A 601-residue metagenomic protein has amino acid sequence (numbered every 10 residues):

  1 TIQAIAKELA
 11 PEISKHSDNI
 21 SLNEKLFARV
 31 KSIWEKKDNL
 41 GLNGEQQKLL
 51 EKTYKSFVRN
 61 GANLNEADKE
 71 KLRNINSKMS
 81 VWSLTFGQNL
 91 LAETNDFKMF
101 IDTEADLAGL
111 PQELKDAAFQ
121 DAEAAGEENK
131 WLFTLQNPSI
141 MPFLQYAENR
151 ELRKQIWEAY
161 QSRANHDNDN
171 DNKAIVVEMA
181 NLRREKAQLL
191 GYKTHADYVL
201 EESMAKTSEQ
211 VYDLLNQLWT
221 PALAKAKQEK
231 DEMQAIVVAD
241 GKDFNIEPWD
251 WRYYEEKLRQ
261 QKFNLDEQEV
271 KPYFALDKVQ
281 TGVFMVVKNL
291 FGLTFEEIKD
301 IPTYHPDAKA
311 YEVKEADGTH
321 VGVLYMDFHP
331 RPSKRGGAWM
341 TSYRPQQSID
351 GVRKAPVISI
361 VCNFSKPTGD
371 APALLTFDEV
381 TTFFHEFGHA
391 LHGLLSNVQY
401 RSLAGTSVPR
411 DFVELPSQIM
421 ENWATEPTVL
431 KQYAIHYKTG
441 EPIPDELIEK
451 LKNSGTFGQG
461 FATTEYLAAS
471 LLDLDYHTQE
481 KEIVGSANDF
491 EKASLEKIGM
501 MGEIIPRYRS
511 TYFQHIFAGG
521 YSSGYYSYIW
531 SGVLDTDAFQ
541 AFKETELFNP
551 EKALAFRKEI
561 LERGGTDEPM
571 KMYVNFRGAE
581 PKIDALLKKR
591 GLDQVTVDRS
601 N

Functional and structural regions predicted by a protein language model:
T1-G41, T464-E496, E503, S522 (+2 more regions): C-terminal non-catalytic alpha-helical accessory regions
A4-K206, P306-K309: His/Asp/Glu-rich acidic catalytic environments and adjacent acidic regulatory segments
E45, L49, Q88, A92-T134 (+7 more regions): Active-site-proximal, well-structured secondary-structure segments within enzyme catalytic domains
N65, G191, V287, F387 (+4 more regions): Divalent metal-coordination and catalytic microenvironments
S365-F384: Short pre-active-site segment immediately N-terminal to the catalytic Zn-binding motif
D378-G393, S417: Active-site recognition of the HExxH zinc-binding catalytic motif
F384, G460-T478, I498-M501, P506 (+2 more regions): C-terminal substrate/ligand-recognition segments
L547-D593: C-terminal amphipathic alpha-helical interaction region
